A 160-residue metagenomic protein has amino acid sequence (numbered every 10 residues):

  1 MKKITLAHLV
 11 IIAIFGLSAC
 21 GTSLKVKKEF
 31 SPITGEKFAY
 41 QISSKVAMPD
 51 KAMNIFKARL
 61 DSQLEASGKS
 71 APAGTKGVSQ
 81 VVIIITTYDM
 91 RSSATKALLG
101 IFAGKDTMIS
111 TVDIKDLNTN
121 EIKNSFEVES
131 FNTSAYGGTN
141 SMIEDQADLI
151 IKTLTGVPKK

Functional and structural regions predicted by a protein language model:
M1-C20: Sec-dependent bacterial lipoprotein signal peptides
A7, M48-I55, G77-I83: A generic short-segment signal for beta-strand/edge and adjacent turn/coil regions
A7-H8, K28, I101: Composition-driven detection of intrinsically disordered, low-complexity segments
S18-A66, R91, S125-E129, G156-K160: A structural "domain/chain start" motif
Y40, F56, L60, L64 (+3 more regions): Hydrophobic beta-strand residues in large extracellular and virion-surface proteins
A47-R59, F102, Y136-D148: Soluble non-cytosolic domains of exported or imported proteins
S67-A71, T75-G137, S141: Surface-exposed short loop/turn segments
L149-V157: C-terminal alpha-helix
